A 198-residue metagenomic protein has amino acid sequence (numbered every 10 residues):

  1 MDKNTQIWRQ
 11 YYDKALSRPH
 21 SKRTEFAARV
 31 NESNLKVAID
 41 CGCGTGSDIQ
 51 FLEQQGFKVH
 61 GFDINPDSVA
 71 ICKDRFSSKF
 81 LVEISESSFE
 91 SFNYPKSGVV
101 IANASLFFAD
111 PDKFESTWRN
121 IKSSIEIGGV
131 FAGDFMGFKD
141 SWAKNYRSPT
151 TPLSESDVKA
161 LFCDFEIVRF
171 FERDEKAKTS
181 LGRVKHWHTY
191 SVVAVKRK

Functional and structural regions predicted by a protein language model:
M1-S33, G44-N93, D112-S116, V130-K198: Class I (Rossmann-like) S-adenosyl-L-methionine-dependent methyltransferase catalytic domain, capturing the SAM-binding
K36, G98: Conserved acidic residues
C41: Conserved beta-strand/loop positions that form the S-adenosyl-L-methionine
I101: A conserved beta-strand element that flanks and buttresses the S-adenosyl-L-methionine
A104-S105: Short catalytic micro-motifs in class I SAM-dependent methyltransferases
F108: ABC ATPase nucleotide-binding domain "signature" loop
E115-I127: A short glycine-rich, Lys/Arg-flanked "PGG" loop and its adjoining helix->strand segment in the class I
